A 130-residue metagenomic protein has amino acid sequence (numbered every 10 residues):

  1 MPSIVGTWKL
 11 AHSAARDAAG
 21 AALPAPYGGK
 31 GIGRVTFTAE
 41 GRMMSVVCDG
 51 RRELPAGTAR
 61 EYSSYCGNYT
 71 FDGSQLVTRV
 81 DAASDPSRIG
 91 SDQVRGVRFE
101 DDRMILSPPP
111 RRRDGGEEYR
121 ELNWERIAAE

Functional and structural regions predicted by a protein language model:
M1-C66, F71-E130: Lipid interaction determinants
